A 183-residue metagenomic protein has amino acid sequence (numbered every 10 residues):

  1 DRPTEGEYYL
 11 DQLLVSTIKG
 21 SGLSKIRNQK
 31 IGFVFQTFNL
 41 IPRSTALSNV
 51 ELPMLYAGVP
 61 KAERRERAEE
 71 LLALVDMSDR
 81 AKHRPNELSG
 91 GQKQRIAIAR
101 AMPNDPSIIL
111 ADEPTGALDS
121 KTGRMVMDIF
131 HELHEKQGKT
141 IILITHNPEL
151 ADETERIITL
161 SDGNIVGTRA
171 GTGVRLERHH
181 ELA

Functional and structural regions predicted by a protein language model:
D1-L160: ABC family nucleotide-binding domain
N164-A183: Conserved beta-strand-loop-alpha-helix hinge in the C-terminal portion of ABC ATPase nucleotide-binding domains
